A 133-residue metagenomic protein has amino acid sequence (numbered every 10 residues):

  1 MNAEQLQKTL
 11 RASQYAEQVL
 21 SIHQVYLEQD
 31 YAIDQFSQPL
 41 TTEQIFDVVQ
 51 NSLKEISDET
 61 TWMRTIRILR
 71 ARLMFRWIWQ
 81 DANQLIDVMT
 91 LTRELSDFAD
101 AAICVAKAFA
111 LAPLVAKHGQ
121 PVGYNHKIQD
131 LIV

Functional and structural regions predicted by a protein language model:
M1-V133: Non-catalytic regulatory/linker segments of enzymes
